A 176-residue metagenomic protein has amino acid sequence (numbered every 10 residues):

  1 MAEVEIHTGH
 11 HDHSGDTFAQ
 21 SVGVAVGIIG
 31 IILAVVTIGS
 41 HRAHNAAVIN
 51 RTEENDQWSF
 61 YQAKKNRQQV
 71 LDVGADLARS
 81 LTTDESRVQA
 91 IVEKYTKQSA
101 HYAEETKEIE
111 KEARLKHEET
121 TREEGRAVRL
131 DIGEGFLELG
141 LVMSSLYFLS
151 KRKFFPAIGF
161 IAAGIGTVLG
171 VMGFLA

Functional and structural regions predicted by a protein language model:
M1-A43: Internal alpha-helical transmembrane segments
I6, T17, S21, L139-A176: Juxtamembrane interface at the cytosolic side of transmembrane helices
G15, A47, E123-G125, S144 (+1 more regions): Hydrophobic alpha-helical segments, principally membrane-spanning helices and signal/leader peptides
T17, V24, L33, E118 (+2 more regions): Residue-level detector of functional hotspots within protein domains
T37-A127: Cytosol/matrix-facing amphipathic helices and coiled-coil assembly/linker segments of eukaryotic membrane proteins
H41, R51-T52, G133, S144 (+1 more regions): Surface-exposed loop/turn and secondary-structure junction residues enriched for glycine/proline
R67, A75, E134-L137, L141: Hydrophobic side chains within alpha-helical segments
G125-L139, K153-P156: N-terminal membrane-entry
